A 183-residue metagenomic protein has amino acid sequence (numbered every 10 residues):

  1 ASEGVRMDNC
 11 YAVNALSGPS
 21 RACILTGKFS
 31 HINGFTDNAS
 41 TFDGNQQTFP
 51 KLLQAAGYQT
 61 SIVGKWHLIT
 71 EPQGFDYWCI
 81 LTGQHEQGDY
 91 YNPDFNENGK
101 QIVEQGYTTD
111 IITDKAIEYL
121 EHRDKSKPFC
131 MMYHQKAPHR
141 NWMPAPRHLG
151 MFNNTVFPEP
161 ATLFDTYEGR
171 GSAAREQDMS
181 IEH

Functional and structural regions predicted by a protein language model:
A1-H183: Formylglycine-dependent sulfatase
